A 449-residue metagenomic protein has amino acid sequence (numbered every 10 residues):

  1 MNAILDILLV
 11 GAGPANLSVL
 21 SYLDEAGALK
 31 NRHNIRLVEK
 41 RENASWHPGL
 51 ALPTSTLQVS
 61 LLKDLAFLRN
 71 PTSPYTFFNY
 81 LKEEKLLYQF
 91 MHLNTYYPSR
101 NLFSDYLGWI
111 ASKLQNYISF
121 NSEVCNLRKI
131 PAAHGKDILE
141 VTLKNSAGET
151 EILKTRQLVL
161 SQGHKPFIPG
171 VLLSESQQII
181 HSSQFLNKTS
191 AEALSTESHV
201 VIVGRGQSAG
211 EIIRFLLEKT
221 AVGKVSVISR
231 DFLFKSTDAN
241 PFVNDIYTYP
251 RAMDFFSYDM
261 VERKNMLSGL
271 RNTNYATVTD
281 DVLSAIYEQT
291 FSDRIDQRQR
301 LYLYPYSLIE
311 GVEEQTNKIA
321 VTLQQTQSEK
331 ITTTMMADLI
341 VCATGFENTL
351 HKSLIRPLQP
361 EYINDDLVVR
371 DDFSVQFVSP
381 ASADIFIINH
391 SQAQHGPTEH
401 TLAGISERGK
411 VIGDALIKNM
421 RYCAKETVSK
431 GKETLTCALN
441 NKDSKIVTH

Functional and structural regions predicted by a protein language model:
M1-R41, F90-Q207, E211-H449: Flavin (primarily FAD) cofactor-binding/catalytic cores of flavoenzymes
N2, A26-A28, R32, G49 (+3 more regions): Generic N-terminal leader segments that precede the first folded domain
R41-R69, K235-A252: Conserved N-terminal glycine-rich FAD pyrophosphate-binding loop of Rossmann-like flavoproteins
T56-Q89, M253-F255, D259-E262: Flavin (FAD/FMN) cofactor-binding and adjacent substrate-gating region of FAD-dependent oxidoreductase domains
